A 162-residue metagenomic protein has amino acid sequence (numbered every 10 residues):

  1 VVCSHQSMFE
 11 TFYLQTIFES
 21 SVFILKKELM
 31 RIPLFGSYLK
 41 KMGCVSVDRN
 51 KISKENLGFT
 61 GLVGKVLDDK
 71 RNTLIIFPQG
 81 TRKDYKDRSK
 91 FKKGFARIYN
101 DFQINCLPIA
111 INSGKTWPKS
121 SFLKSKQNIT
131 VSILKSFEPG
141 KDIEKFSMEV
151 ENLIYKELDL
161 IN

Functional and structural regions predicted by a protein language model:
V1-C3, F23-L25, K54, D69 (+1 more regions): A short linear-motif detector with a strong N-terminal bias
V1-M8, K156-N162: Proteins with a high burden of low-complexity, intrinsically disordered sequence enriched in S/T/G/P/A and R, requiring
V2-I52: Catalytic core of membrane glycerolipid acyltransferases/transacylases, capturing the structured, soluble-facing
L57-N162: Non-catalytic C-terminal accessory region of glycerolipid acyltransferases and related lyso-lipid remodeling enzymes
